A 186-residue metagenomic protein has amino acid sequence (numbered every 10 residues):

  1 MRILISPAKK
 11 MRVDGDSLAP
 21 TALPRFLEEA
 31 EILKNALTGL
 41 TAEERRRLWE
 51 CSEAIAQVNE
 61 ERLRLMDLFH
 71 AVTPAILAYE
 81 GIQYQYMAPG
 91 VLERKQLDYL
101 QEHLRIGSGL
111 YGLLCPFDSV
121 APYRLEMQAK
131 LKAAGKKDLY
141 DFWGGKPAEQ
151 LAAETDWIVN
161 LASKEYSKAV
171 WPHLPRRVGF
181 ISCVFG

Functional and structural regions predicted by a protein language model:
R2-S6, W157-N160: Short hydrophobic beta-strand segments
L4-V91: Active-site helix-to-loop segments that bind/position phosphate- or nucleotide-bearing substrates and donors across
P89-G186: Internal, well-folded beta-alpha domain core
